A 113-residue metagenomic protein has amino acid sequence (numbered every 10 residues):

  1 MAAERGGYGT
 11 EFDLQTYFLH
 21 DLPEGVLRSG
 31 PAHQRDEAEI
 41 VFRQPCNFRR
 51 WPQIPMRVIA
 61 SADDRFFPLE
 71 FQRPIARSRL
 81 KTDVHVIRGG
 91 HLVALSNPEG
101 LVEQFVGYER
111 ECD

Functional and structural regions predicted by a protein language model:
M1-R49: Helix-rich cap/lid subdomain of alpha/beta-hydrolase
D13, S29, F71-P74, G100 (+1 more regions): Alpha-helical elements of Rossmann-like donor-binding domains used by nucleotide-donor carbohydrate transfer enzymes
G25, C46, F67, D83-V84 (+1 more regions): A structure-centric feature marking long, well-folded core domains of fungal metabolic enzymes and membrane transporters
W51-M56, R79-T82: Short, proline-enriched alpha-helix->beta-strand connector loops that line the catalytic pocket of alpha/beta-hydrolase
P55-D64, R88: Conserved strand-to-loop "acid loop" that flanks and positions the catalytic carboxylate
R65-F71: Conserved alpha/beta-hydrolase "acid-adjacent" motif
L80-D113: Catalytic active-site module of serine/aspartate enzymes centered on a nucleophile-bearing elbow/loop
